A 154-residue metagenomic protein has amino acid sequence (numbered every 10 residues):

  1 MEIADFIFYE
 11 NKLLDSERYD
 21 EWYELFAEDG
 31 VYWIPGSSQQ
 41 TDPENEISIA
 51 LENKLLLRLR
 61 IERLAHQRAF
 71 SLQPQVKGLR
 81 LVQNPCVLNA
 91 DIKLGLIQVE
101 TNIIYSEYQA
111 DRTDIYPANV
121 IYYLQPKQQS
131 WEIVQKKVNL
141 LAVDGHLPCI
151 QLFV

Functional and structural regions predicted by a protein language model:
M1-E28: Short, low-complexity N-terminal intrinsically disordered segments enriched in polar/charged residues
E28-A90, L94-V99: A solvent-exposed, acidic/Ser-Thr-rich amphipathic alpha-helical stretch
N45, D111-T113: Short, solvent-exposed loop/turn segments at secondary-structure boundaries
L94-E100, Y116-C149: Short beta-strand edge/turn micro-motifs at domain boundaries
I104: A domain-level detector for eukaryotic transcription factor DNA-interaction modules
E107: Catalytic core of tubulin tyrosine ligase-like
L152-V154: Flexible, surface-exposed loop regions and adjacent strand-edge segments of Gram-negative outer-membrane beta-barrel
